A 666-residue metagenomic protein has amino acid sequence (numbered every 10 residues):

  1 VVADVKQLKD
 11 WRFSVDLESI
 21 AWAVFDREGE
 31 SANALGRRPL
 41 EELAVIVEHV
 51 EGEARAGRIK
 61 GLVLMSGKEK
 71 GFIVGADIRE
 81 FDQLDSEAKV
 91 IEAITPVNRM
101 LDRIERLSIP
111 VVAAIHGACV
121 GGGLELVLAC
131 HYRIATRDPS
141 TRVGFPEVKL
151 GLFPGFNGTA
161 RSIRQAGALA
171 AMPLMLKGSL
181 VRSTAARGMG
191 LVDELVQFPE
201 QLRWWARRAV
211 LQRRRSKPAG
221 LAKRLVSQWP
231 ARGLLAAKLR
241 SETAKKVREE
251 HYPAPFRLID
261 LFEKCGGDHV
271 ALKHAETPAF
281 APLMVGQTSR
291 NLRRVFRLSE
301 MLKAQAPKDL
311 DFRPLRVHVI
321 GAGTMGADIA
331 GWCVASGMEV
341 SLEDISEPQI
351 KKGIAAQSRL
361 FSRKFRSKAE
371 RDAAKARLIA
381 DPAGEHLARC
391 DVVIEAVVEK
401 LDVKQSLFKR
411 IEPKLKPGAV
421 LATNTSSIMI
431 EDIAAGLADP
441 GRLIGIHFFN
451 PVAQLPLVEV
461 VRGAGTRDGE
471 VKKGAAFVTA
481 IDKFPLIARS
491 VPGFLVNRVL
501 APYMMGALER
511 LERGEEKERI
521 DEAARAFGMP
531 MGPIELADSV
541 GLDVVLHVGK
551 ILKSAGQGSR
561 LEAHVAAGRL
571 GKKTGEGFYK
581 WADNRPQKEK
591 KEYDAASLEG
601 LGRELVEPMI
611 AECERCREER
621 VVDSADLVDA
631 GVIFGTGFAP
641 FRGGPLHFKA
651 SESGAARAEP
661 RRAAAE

Functional and structural regions predicted by a protein language model:
V1-M65, R99-D102: Conserved CoA-thioester-binding segment of acyl-CoA-metabolizing enzymes
Q7-D16, D26-E28, I46, E69 (+6 more regions): N-terminal glycine-rich phosphate-binding loop for ADP-containing cofactors
R55-I59, V127, P139, A369-A374: Short helix-terminating capping/connector loops at secondary-structure junctions
K60-S66, V111-A114, T423, I487: Short beta-strand segments at enzyme active-site cores
L64, D77, L126-V127, A186 (+1 more regions): Hydrophobic/aromatic residues within transmembrane alpha-helices of multi-pass small-molecule transporters
S66-M100, C119, K149-G151: Glycine- (often His-adjacent) and acidic-residue-rich active-site loop that binds/positions the CoA thioester
G67, N98, R103-L150, P154 (+1 more regions): Glycine-rich beta-to-alpha active-site loop
